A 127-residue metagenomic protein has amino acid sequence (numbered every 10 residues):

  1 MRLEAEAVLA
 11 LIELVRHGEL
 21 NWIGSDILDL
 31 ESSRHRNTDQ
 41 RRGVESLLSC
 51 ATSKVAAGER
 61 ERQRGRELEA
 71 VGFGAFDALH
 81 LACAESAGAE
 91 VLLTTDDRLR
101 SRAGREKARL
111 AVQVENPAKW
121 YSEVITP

Functional and structural regions predicted by a protein language model:
M1-A5, A70-V71, E85-P127: Acidic, PIN/NYN-like endoribonuclease modules and their adjacent C-terminal/linker elements
M1-G24, R34-R41, K107-R109, A118-P127: Short, well-structured N-terminal submotif of metal-dependent ribonuclease cores
G18-N21, A51-S53, G88-V91: Short active-site oxyanion
W22, K54-V55, V112-V114: Generic structural signal for residues in well-ordered beta-strands
I27-E31, L48-V71: Acidic catalytic patch
L28, E61, L79-H80, R98-L99: Alpha-helix capping/helix-boundary segments
R42-S46, A51-S53, V124-T126: Extended, non-globular alpha-helical segments
A56, A75-A78, T94: Short beta-strand scaffold positions
